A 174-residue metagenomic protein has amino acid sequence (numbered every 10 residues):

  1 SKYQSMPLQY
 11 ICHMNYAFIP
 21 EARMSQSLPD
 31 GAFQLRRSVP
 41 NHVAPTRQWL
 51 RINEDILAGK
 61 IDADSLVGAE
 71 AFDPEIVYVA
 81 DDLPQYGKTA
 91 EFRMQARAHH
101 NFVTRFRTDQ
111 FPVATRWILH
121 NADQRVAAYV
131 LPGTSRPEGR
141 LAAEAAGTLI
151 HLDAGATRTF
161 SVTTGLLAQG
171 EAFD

Functional and structural regions predicted by a protein language model:
S1, C12-M14, R158-T164: A structural signal for short, well-ordered beta-strand segments
K2-Q4, A17-F18, A32-Q34, R136-E138 (+1 more regions): Flexible loop/turn segments at secondary-structure boundaries
K2-S27, A172: Acidic (Asp/Glu-rich), glycine- and aromatic
Y3-S5, A69-D73, D82-P84, F106-Q110 (+2 more regions): A short linear-motif detector with a strong N-terminal bias
P7-I11, G87, T157-T159: A general secondary-structure signal for short beta-strands and their flanking turns/coil in non-transmembrane regions
A17-V103: Active-site/ligand-binding surface loops and adjacent short beta/alpha elements that line catalytic pockets across
A90-D174: Active-site pocket scaffolds in enzymes
